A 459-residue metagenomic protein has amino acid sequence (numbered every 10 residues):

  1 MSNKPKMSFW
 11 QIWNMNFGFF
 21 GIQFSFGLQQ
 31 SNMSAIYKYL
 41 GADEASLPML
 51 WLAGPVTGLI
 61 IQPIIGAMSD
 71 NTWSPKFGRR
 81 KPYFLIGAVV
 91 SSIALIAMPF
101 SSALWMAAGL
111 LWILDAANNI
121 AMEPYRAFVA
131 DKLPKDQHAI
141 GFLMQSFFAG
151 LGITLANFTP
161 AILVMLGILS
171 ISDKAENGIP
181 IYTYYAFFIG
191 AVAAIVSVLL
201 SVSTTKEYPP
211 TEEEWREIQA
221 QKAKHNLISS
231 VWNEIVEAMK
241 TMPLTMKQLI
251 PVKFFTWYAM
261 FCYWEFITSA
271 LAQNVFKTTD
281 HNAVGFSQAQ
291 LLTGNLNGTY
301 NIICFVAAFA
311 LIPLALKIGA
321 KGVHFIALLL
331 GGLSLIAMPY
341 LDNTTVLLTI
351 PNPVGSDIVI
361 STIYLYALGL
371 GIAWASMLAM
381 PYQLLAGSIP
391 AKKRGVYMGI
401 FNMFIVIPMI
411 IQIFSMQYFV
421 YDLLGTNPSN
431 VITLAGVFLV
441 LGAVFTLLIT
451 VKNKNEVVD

Functional and structural regions predicted by a protein language model:
M1-W10, S102-G109, I120-A121, Y125 (+3 more regions): Intracellular loop-helix junctions on the cytosolic face of multi-pass helical membrane proteins
S2-P55, Q248-V252, T256-D280: Helix-loop boundary and gating motifs at the non-cytosolic
D43-G54, T278-I302, S361-T362, N430: Loop-to-transmembrane helix entry
E44-A45, K135-Q145, Q290, I389-F401: Loop-to-transmembrane helix entry/capping segments in MFS-fold secondary transporters and related SLC/MFSD carriers
I60-F77, V306-A320, V420: Helix-to-loop junctions at the C-terminal end of transmembrane segments in multipass secondary transporters
F84-A103, L330-S356: C-terminal ends and interior cores of transmembrane alpha-helices in multi-pass membrane transporters/permeases
A94-M98, S102-A121, T349-S376: Hydrophobic core of transmembrane alpha-helices in multi-pass small-molecule transporters, especially MFS/SLC-type
I120-L133, S376-P390: Intracellular juxtamembrane helix-capping segments at the cytosolic ends of symmetry-related transmembrane helices
